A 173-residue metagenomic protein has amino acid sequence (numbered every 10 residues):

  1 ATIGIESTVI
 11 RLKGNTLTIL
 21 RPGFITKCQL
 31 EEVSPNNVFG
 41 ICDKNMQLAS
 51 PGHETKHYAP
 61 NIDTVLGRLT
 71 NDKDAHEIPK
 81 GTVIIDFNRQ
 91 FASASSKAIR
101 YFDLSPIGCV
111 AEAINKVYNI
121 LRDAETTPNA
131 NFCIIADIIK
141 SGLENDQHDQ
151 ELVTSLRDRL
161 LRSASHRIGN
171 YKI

Functional and structural regions predicted by a protein language model:
A1-I173: Active-site-adjacent structural elements in enzyme catalytic cores
